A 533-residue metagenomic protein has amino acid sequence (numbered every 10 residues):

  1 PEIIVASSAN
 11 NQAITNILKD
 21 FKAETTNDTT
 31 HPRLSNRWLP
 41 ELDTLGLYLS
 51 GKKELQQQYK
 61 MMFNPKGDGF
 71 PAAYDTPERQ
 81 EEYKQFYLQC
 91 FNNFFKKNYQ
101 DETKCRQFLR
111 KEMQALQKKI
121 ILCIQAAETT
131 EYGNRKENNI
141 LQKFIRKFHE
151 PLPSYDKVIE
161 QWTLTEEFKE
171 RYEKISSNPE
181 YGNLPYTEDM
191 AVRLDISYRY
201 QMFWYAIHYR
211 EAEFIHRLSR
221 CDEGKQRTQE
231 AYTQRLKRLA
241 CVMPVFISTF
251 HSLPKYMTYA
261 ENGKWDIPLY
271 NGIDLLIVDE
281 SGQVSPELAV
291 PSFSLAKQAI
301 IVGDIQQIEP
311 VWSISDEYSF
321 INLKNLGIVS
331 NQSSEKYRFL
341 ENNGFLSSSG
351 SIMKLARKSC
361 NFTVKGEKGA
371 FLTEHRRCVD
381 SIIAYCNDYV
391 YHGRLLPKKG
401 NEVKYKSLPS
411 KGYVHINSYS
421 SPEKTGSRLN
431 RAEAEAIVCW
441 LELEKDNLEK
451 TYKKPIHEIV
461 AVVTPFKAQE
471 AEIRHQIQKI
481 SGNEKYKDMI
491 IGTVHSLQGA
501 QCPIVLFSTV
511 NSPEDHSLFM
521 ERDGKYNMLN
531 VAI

Functional and structural regions predicted by a protein language model:
P1-A72, E223-K237, C241-V390: ASCE P-loop NTPase helicase motor core
N27-S50, L396, A461, Q478-V494: Conserved RecA-like helicase motor-core motifs
W38-V192, E230-T233: Charged C-terminal transducer/switch regions of large nucleotide-driven machines
R146-G272: Conserved helicase NTPase catalytic core signature
F250-S252, K467, I491-L497: Conserved helicase motor
Y270-N271, T363-E367, K450-E458, N483-K487: Short helix-terminating capping/connector loops at secondary-structure junctions
E309, Y486-I533: Conserved RecA-like P-loop NTPase helicase motor core
C386-H475: Conserved helicase/translocase motor-coupling segment
